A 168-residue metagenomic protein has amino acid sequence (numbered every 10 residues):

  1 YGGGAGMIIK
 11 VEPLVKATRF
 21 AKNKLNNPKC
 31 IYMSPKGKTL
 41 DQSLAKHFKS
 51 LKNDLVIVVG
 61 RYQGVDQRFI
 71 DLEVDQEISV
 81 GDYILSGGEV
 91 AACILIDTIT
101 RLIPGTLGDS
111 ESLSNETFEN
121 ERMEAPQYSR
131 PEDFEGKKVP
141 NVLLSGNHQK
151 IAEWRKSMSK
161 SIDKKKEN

Functional and structural regions predicted by a protein language model:
Y1-K22, Q149-I151, K156-K164: N-terminal nucleotide/polyanion-binding subdomain common to many enzyme families
I8-R61, Q67: S-adenosyl-L-methionine/SAH cofactor-binding core of RNA-modifying enzymes
P35-K36, T117, K165-N168: Charge-dense polyanion-binding interfaces
V65, F69-E111, E116: Structured adenosyl-cofactor binding patch, chiefly the S-adenosyl-L-methionine
V90, L102-N141: Internal, active-site/partner-interface "lid" segment
P131-N168: SAM-dependent methyltransferases
